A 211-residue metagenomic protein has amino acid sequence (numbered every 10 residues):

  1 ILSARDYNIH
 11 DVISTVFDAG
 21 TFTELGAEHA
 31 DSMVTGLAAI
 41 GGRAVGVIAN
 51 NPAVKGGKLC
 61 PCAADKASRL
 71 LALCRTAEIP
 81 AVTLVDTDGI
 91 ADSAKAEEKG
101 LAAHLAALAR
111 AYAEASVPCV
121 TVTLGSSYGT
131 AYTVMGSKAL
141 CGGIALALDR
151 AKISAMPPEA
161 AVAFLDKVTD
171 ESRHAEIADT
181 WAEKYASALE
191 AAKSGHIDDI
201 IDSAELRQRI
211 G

Functional and structural regions predicted by a protein language model:
I1-G211: Ligand-binding clefts of soluble mixed alpha/beta catalytic domains
